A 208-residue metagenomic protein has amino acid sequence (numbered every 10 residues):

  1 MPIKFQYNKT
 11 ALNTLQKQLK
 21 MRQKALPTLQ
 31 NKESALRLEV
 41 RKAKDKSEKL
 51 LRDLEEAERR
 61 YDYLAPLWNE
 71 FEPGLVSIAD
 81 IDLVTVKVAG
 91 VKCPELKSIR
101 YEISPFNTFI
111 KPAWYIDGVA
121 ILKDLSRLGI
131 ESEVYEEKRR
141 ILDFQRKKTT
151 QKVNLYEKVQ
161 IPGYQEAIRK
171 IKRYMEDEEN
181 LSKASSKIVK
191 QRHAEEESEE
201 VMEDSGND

Functional and structural regions predicted by a protein language model:
M1-D208: Charge-rich amphipathic alpha-helical interaction elements
